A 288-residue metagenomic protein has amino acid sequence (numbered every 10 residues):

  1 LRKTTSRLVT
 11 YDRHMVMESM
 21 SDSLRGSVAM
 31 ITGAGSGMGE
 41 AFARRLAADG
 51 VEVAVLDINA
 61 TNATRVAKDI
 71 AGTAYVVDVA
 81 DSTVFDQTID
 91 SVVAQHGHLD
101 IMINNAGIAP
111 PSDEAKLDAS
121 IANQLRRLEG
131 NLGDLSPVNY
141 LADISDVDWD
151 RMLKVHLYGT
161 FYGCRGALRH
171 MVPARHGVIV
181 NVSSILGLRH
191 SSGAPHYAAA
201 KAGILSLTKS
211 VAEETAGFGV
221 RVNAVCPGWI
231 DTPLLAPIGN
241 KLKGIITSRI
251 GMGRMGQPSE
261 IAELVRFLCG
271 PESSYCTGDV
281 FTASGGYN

Functional and structural regions predicted by a protein language model:
M15-S23, G107-A109, R189, R266 (+1 more regions): Short C-terminal tail/terminal secondary-structure segment of NAD(P)H-dependent dehydrogenase/reductase domains
D113-L141, S145-D150, I246: Substrate-binding pocket helix/loop in short-chain dehydrogenase/reductase
F161, R254-N288: C-terminal substrate-recognition "lid" of short-chain dehydrogenase/reductases
C164, A200, T208: Active-site helix of classical SDR
R169, E213-E214, S274: Alpha-helical segment proximal to the catalytic Tyr-Lys
S184: Residue(s) in the substrate-gating loop at a strand-loop-helix junction that position the organic substrate next
A216, R221, C276-G278: Short, small/polar-rich loop/turn modules that mediate ligand/substrate recognition or access, typified
